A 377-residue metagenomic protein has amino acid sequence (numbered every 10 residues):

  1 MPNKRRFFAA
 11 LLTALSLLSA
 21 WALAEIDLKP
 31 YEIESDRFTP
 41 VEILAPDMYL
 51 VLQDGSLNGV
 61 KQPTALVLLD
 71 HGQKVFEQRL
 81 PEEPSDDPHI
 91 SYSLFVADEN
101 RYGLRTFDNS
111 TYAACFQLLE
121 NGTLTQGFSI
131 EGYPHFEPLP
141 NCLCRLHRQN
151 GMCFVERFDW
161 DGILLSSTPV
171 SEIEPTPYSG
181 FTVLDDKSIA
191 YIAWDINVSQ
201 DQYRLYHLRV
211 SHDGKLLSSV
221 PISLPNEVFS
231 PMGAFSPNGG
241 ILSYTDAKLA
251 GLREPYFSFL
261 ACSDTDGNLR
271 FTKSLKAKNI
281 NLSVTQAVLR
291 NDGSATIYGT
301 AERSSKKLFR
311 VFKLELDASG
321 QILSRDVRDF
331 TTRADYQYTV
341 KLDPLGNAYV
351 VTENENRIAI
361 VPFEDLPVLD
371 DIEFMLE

Functional and structural regions predicted by a protein language model:
A10-A20: Bacterial N-terminal signal peptides
A22-L57, G72: An edge-strand/N-cap motif at the start of beta-rich repeat modules
I26-D36, E77-S85, G127-G132, S167-E174 (+4 more regions): Short loop/turn motifs that cap or connect beta-strands within the blades of beta-propeller-type repeat domains
S35-L44, S85-A97, I130-P140, E174-L184 (+3 more regions): Repeated scaffold domains used in trafficking and secretory/extracellular systems, primarily beta-propellers
D47-L50, N100-G103, N141-C144, K187-Y191 (+3 more regions): Entry beta-strands of beta-propeller and related beta-repeat scaffolds
G55-V60, F107-T111, Q149-M152, D195-Q200 (+3 more regions): Short glycine/acidic-enriched loop and turn motifs that connect beta-strands
P63-V67, A114-Q117, M152-E156, R204-L208 (+3 more regions): A short loop-to-beta-strand structural motif that recurs across blades of beta-propeller domains
Y336-E377: Blade-level signature of beta-propeller repeat domains, shared across WD40, Kelch, NHL, RCC1 and BNR/Asp-box propellers
